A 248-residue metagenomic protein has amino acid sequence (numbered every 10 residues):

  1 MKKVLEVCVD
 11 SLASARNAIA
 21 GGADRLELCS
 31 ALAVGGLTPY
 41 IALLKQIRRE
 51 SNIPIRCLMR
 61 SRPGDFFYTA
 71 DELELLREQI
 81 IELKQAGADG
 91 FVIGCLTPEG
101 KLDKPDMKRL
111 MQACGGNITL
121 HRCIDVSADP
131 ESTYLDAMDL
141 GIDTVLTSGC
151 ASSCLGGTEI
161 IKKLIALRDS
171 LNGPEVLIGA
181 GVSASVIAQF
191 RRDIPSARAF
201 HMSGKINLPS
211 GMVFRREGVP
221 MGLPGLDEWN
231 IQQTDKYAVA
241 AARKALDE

Functional and structural regions predicted by a protein language model:
M1-L26, A31-T38: N-terminal pre-domain/capping segments
K3-V9, L26-L28, I47, I55-M59 (+5 more regions): Hydrophobic faces of well-ordered beta-strands that scaffold small-molecule active sites in alpha/beta enzyme cores
D10-G21, F67-Q79, D125-L140, I161-A166 (+4 more regions): Catalytic cores of alpha/beta
A13, L32-I53, D71-E74, C95-C114 (+4 more regions): Active-site-adjacent beta->alpha loops and helix N-cap segments on the catalytic face of soluble alpha/beta enzymes
A23, N52, G87-D89, G115 (+2 more regions): A structural motif
R48-E82: Short hydrophobic interaction/assembly module
P63, L171-E248: C-terminal alpha-helical cap/extension of soluble enzyme domains
E78-C95: Ordered, amphipathic secondary-structure segments that act as subunit-interaction surfaces in large macromolecular
